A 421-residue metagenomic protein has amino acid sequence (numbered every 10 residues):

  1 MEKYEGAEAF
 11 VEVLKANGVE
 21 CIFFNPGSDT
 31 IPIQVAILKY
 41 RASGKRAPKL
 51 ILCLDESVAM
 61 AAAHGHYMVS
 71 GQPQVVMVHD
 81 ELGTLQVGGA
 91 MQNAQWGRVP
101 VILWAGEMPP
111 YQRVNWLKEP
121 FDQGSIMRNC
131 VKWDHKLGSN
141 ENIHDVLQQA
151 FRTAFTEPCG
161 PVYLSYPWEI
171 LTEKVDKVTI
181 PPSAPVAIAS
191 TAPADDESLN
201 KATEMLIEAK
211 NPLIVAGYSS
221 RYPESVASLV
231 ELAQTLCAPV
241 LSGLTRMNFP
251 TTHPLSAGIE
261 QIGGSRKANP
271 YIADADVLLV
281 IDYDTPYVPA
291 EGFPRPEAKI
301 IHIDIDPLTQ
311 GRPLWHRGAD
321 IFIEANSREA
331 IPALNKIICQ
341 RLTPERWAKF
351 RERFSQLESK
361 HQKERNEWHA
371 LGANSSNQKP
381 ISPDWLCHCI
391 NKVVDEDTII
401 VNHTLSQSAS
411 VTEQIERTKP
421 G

Functional and structural regions predicted by a protein language model:
M1-A348, V393-E396: N-terminal alpha/beta PP-like core and its mobile active-site loop of ThDP/TPP-dependent enzymes
A7-G18, S28, P32-I37, E358-G421: Active-site diphosphate/adenylate-binding microenvironment
T179-S198, W347-K379: Long, charged amphipathic helices and adjacent flexible linkers at domain junctions
